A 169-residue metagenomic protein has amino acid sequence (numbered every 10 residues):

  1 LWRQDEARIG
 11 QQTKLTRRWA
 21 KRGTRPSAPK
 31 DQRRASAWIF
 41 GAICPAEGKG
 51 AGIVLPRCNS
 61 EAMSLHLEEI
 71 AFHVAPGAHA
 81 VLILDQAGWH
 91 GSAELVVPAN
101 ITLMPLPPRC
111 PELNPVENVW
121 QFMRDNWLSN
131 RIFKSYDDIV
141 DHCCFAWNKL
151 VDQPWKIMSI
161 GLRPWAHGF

Functional and structural regions predicted by a protein language model:
L1, V116-F169: C-terminal anion-handling pockets and recognition modules
L1-E68, L162-F169: Extended, low-complexity cationic-aromatic segments
W2-Q4, A80-L84, M104-P107: Short beta-strand segments
T24-R33, A99-N118, I132: RNase H-like polynucleotidyl transferase catalytic core
A62-V81: Short, basic/hydrophobic alpha-helical segments
G77-H90, N114: Acidic/histidine-rich, metal-coordinating catalytic segments
G91, R109-C110, D137: Carbohydrate transferase catalytic cores enriched for Leloir-type hexosyltransferases
S92-N100: Short, aromatic/basic amphipathic alpha-helical patches
